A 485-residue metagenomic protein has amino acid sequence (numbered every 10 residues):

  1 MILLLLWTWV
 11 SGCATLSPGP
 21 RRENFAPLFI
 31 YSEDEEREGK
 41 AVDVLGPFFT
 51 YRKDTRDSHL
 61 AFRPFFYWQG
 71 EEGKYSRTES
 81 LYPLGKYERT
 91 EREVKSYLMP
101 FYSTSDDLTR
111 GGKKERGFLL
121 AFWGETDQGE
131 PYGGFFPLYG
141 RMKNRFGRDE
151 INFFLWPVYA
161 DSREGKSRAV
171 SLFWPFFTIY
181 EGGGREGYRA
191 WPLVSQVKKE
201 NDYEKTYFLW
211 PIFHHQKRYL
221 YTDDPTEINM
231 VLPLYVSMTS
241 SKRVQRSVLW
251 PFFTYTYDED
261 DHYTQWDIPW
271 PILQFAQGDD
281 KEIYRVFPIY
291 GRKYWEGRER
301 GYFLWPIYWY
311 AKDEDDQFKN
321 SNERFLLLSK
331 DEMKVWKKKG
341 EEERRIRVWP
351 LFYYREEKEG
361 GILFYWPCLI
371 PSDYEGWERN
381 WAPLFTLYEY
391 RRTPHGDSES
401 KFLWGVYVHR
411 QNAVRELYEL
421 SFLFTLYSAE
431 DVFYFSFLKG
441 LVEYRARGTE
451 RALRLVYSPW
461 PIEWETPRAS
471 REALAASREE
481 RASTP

Functional and structural regions predicted by a protein language model:
M1-W7: Sec-dependent signal peptide recognition, specifically the positively charged N-region followed immediately by
V10-G12: C-terminal motif of bacterial Sec signal peptides marking the signal peptidase cleavage site
A14-P485: Outer-membrane beta-barrel proteins and related beta-barrel translocases across Gram-negative bacteria
